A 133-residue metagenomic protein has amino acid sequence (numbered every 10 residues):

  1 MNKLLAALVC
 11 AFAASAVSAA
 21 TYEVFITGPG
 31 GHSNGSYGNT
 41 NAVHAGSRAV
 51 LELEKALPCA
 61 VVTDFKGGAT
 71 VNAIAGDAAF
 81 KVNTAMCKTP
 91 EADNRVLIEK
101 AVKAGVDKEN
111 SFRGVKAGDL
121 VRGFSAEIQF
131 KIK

Functional and structural regions predicted by a protein language model:
M1-L5: Positively charged n-region of N-terminal signal peptides that target proteins for export
A13-A16: N-terminal signal peptide c-region/cleavage motif recognized by signal peptidases
A20-K133: Midchain, well-structured core segments that form catalytic/ion-binding scaffolds
